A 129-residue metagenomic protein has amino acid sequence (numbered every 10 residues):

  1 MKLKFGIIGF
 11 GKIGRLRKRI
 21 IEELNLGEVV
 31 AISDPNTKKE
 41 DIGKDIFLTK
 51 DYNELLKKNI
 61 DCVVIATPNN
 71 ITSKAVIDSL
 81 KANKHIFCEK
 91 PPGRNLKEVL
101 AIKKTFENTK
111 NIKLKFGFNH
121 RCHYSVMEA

Functional and structural regions predicted by a protein language model:
M1-G43: N-terminal Rossmann-like dinucleotide-binding module
I13, R17, L48, T72 (+3 more regions): Conserved donor sugar-nucleotide recognition element shared by glycan-biosynthetic enzymes
N25-L26, A82, E107-I112: Short helix-capping segments at alpha-helix termini
A31, C62, K113: Short, Asp-centered acidic motifs that coordinate Mg2+ and/or phosphate in catalytic or ligand-binding sites
I46-T105: Beta-loop-alpha module in the N-terminal Rossmann-like domain of NAD(P)-dependent dehydrogenases, especially those
G93-A129: A contiguous active-site-proximal alpha/beta segment in oxidoreductase catalytic domains
